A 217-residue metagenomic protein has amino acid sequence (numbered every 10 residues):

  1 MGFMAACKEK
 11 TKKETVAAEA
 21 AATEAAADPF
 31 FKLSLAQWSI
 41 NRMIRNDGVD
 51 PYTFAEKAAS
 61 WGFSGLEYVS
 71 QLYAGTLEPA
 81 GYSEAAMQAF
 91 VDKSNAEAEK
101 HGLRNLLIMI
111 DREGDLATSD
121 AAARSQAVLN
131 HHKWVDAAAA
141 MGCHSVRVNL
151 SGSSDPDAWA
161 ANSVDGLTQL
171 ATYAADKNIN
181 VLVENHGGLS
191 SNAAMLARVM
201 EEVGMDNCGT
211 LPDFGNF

Functional and structural regions predicted by a protein language model:
G2-A140, S145, A158-A161, T168 (+3 more regions): N-terminal pre-domain/capping segments
D28-F30, G65, D165-F217: Acidic/histidine-rich catalytic cores of soluble enzymes
A36-I40, V69-Q71, I110-E113, S151-S153 (+3 more regions): Active-site beta-loop-alpha junctions enriched in small/polar residues
S119, D155, S191-N192: Secondary-structure boundary/capping motif
